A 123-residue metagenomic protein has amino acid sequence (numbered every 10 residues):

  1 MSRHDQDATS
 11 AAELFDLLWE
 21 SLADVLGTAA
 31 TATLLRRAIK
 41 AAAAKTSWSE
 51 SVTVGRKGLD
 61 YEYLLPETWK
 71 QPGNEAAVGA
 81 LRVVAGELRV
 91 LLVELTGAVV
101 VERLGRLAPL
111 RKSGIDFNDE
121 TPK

Functional and structural regions predicted by a protein language model:
M1-K123: Long, compositionally biased intrinsically disordered regulatory segments in eukaryotic proteins
